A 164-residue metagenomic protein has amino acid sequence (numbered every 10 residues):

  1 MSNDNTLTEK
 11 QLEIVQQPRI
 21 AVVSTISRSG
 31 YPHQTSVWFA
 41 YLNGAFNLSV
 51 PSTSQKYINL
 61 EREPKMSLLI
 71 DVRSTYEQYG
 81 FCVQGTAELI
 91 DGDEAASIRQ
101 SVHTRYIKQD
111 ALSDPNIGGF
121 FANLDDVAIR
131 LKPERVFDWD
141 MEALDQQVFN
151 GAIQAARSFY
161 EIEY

Functional and structural regions predicted by a protein language model:
S2-N3, Y79-Y164: Charged, gly/pro-rich active-site loop segments
S2-V22: Short, basic/aromatic recognition patches
T8-E9, T53-S54, D114: Structural motif corresponding to alpha-helix initiation and N-cap regions
V15-Q16, E61-R62, A122: Alpha-helix boundary recognition
P18-S52, I58-L60, S67-D71, Y79-C82: Short beta-strand segments
S29-Y31, S74-Y76, G119-N123: A short beta-turn/loop motif at secondary-structure boundaries
S54-K56, T75, D145-Q146: Short, surface-exposed beta-strand-loop junctions and turns on beta-sheet-rich folds
